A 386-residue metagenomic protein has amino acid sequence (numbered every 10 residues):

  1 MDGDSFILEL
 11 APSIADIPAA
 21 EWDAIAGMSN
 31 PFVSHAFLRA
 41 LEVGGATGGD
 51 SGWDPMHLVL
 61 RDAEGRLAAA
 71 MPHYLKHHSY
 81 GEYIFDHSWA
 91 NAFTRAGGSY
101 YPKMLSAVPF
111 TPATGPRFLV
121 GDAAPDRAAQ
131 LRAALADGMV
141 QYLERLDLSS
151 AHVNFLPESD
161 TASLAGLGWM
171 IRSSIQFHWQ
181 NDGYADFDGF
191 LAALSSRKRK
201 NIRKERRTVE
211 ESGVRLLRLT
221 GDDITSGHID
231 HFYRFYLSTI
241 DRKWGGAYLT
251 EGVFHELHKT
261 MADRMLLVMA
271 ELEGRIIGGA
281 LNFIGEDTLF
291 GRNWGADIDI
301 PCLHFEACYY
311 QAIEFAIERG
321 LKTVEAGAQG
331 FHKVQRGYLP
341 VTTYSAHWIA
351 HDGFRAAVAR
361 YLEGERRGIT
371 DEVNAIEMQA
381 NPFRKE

Functional and structural regions predicted by a protein language model:
M1-E386: N-acyltransferase acceptor-side catalytic subdomain
